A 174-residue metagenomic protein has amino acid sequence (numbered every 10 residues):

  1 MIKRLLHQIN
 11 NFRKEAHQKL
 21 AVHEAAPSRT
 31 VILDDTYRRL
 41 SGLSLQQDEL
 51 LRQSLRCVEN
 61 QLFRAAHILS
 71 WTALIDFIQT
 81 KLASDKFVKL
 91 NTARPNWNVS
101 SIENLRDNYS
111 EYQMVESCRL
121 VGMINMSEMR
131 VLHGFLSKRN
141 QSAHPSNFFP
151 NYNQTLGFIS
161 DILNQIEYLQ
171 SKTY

Functional and structural regions predicted by a protein language model:
M1-N11, V121-Y174: Charge-enriched, short contiguous segments at helix-coil
L6, N10-R13, H17, Y37: Residue-level detector of alpha-helical secondary structure
N11, V22-M123, S127-R130, G134 (+1 more regions): Amphipathic alpha-helical interface elements
